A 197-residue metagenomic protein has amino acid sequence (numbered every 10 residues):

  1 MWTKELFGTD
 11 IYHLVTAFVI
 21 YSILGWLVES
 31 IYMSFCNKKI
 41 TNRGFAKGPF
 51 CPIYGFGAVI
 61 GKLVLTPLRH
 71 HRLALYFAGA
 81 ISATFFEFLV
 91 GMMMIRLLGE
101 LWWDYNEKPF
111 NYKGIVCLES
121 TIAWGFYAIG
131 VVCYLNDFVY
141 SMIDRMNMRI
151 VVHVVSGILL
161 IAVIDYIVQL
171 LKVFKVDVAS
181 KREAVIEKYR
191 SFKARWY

Functional and structural regions predicted by a protein language model:
M1-Y197: Aromatic-rich, lipid-facing transmembrane alpha helices and their immediate juxtamembrane interface loops in integral
